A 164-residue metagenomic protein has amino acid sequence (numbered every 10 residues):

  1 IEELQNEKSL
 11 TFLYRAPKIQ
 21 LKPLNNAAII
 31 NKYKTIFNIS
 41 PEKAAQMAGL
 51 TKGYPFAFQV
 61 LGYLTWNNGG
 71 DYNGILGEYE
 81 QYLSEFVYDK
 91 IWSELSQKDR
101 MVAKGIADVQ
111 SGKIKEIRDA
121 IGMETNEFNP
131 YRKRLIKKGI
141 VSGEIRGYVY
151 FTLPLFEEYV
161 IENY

Functional and structural regions predicted by a protein language model:
I1-K8: Sensor-1/coupling segment of RecA-like P-loop NTPase cores
Q5, I30, V160-I161: A short local structural element in Rossmann-fold oxidoreductases
K8-R15: Short, conserved catalytic or adaptor-binding loops enriched in Gly and charged residues
A16-A27: Conserved AAA+ ATPase "SRH/arginine-finger" region at the nucleotide-binding site
I29, T35-D89: Amphipathic alpha-helical "lid/sensor" segments that cap RecA-like P-loop NTPase cores
S84-Y164: C-terminal leucine-rich, beta-strand-based interaction scaffolds used for sensing/assembly
